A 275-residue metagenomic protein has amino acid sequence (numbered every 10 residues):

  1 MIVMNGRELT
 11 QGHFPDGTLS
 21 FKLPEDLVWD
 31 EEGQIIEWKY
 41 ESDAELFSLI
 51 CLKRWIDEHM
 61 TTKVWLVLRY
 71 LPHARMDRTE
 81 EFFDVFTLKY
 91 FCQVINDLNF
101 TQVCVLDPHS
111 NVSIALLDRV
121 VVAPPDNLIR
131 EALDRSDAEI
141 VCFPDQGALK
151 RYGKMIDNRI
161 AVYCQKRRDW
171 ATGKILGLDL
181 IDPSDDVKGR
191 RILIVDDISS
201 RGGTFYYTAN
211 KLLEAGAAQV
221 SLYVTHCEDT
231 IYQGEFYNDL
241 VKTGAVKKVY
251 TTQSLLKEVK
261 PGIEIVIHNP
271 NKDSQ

Functional and structural regions predicted by a protein language model:
M1-Q275: PRPP-associated nucleotide enzymes
